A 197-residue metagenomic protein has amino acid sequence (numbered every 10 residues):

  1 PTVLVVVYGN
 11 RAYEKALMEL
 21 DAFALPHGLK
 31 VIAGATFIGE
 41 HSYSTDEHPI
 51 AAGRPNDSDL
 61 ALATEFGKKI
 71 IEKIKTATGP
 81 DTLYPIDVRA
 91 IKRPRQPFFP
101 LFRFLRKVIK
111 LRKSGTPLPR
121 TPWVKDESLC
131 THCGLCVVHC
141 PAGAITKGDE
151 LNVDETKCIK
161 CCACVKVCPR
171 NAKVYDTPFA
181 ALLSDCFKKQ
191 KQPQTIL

Functional and structural regions predicted by a protein language model:
P1-K113, D176-I196: FMN-binding flavodoxin-like domain, especially the glycine-rich phosphate-binding loop
R11-A12, L118, S128, T156: Residues that cap or flank secondary-structure elements
A52, P119, K147: Generic anion/oxyanion-binding catalytic loop in active/binding sites
R93-A142: Acidic, Ser/Thr-rich low-complexity intrinsically disordered segments
V124-K125, T131-I159, A163-A180: Iron-sulfur cluster-binding cysteine motifs and their immediate structural context in ferredoxin-like electron-transfer
